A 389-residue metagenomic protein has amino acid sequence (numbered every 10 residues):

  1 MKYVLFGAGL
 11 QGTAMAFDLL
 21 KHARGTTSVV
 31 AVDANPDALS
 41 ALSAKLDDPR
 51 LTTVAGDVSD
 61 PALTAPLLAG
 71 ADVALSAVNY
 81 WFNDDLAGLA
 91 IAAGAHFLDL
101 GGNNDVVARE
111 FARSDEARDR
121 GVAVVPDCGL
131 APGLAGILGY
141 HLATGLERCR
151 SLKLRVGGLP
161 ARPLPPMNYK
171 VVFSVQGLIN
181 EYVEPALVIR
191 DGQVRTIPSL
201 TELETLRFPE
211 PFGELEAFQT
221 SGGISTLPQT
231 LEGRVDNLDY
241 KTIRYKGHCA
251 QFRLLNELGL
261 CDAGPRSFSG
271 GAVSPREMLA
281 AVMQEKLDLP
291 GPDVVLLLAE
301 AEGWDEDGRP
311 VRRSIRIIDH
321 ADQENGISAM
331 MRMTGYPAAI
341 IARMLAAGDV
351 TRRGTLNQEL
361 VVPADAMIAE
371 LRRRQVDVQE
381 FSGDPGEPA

Functional and structural regions predicted by a protein language model:
Y3-A8: Conserved N-terminal Rossmann-fold NAD(P)-binding element of oxidoreductases
Q11: Hydrophobic/small residue at the entry helix of a nucleotide-binding pocket
A34-A38, N104: Helix N-cap at the beta1-alpha1 junction of Rossmann-like dinucleotide-binding domains, i.e., the first residues
L46-D60: Rossmann-fold cofactor-recognition segment
V58-G70: Conserved Rossmann-fold cofactor-binding substructure of NAD(P)-dependent oxidoreductases
A62, V73-A90, D105-V106: Beta-loop-alpha module in the N-terminal Rossmann-like domain of NAD(P)-dependent dehydrogenases, especially those
G101-V124: Rossmann-fold NAD(P)-binding glycine/threonine-rich loop
G145-A389: C-terminal catalytic/substrate-binding lobe primarily of soluble NAD(P)-dependent oxidoreductases
